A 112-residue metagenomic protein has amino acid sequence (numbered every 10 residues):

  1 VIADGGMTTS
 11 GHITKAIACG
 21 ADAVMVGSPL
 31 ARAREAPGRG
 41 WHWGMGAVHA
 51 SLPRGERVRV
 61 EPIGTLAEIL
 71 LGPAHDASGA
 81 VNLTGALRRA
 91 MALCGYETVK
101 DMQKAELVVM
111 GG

Functional and structural regions predicted by a protein language model:
V1-A3, T8-G112: Alpha/beta catalytic cores of nucleotide-metabolism and tRNA/nucleoside-modifying enzymes
